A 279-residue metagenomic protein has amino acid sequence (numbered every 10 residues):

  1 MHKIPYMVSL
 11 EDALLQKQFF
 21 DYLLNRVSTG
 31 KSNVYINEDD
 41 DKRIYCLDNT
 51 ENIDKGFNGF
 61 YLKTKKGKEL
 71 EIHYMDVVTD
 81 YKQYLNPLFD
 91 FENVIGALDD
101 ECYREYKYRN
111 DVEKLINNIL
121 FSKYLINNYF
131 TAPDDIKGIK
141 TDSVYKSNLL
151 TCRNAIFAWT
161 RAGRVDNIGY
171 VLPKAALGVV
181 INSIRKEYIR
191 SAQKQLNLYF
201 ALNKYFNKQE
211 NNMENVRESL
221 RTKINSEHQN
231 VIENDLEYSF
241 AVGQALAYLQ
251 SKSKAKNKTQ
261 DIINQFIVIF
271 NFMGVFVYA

Functional and structural regions predicted by a protein language model:
M1-M75: Basic, glycine-/proline-tolerant helical and adjacent loop/strand elements that line or dock onto nucleic-acid
K65-A279: Long, contiguous all-alpha helical interaction modules
